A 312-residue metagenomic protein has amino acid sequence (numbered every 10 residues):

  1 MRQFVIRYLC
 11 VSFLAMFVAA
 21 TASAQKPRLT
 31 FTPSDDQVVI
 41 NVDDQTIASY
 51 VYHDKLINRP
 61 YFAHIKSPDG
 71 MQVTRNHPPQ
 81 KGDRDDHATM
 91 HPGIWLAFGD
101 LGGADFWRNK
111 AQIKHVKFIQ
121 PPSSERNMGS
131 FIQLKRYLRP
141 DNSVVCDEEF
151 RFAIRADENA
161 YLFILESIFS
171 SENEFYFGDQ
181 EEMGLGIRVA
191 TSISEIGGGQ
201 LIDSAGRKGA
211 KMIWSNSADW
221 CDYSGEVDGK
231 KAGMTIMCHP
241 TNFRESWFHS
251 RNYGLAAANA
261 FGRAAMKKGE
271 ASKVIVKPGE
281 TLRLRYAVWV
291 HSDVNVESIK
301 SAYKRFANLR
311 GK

Functional and structural regions predicted by a protein language model:
Y8-A19: Bacterial N-terminal signal peptides
A20-A24: Sec/Tat signal peptide C-region and signal peptidase I cleavage site
Q25-A88, D157, K300: Beta-strand-rich N-terminal accessory domains
P27-S34, Q133-D179: Acidic, contiguous internal or C-terminal segments within carbohydrate-active enzymes that form a structured patch used
Y50-H53, Y61-H64, D157-D203: Acidic (Asp/Glu-rich), glycine- and aromatic
A88-N159: Extended, loop-rich substrate-binding clefts of extracytoplasmic carbohydrate-active enzymes
F177, E181-S246: Active-site/ligand-binding surface loops and adjacent short beta/alpha elements that line catalytic pockets across
I236-K312: Beta-strand-rich recognition/accessory modules
